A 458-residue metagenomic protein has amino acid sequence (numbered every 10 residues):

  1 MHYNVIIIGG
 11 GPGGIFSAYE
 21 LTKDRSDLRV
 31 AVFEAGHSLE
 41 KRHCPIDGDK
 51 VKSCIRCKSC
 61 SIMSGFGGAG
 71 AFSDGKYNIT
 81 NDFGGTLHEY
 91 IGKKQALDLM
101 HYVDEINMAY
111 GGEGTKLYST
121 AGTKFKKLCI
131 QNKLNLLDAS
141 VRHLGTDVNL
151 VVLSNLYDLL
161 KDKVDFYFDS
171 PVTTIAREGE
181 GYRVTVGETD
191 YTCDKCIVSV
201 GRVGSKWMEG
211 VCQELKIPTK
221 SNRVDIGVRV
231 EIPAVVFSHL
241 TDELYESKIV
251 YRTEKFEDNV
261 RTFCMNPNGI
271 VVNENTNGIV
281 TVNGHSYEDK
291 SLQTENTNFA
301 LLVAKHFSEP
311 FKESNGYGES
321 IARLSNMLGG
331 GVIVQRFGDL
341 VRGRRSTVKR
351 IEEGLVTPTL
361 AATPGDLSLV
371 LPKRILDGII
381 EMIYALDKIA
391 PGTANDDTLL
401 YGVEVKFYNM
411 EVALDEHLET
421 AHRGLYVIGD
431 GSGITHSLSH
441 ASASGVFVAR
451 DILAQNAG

Functional and structural regions predicted by a protein language model:
M1-N81, A121-T123, K127-G458: Residues forming the flavin
G65-T115: Dinucleotide-binding Rossmann-like beta1-alpha1 core, especially the glycine-rich loop that anchors the ADP
